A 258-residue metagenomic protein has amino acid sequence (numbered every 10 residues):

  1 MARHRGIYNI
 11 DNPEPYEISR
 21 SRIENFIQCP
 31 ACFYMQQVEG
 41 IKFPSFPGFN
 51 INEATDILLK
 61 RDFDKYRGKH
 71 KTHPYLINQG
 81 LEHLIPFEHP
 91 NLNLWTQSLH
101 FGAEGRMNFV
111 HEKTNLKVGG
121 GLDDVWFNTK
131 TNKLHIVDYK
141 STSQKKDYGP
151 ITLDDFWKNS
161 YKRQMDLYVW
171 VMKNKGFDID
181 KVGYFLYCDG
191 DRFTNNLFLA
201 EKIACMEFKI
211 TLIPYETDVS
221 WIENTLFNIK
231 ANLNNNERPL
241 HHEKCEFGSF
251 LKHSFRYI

Functional and structural regions predicted by a protein language model:
M1, D11, I18, V171-I258: Metal-dependent nuclease catalytic regions and adjoining charged, substrate-binding loops involved in nucleic-acid end
M1-K130: Metal-dependent nuclease catalytic cores that hydrolyze phosphodiester bonds in DNA/RNA, characterized by
N25, Y34, W126, H135-Y139 (+1 more regions): A structural signal for short, well-ordered beta-strand segments and their strand-loop junctions that often border
C29, V118-T152, L167-Y168: Conserved catalytic cores of phosphodiester-cleaving nucleases, focusing on short active-site segments
Y34-M35, K42-P44, S143-D147, D191-N195 (+1 more regions): Short catalytic/ligand-binding loop motif for oxyanion handling, primarily in non-cytosolic enzymes, centered on
G48-F49, K145-S160, F208-Y215: Short histidine-centered catalytic/ligand-binding loop motif
T55, L59, Y161-Q164, D218: Hydrophobic (often cysteine-bearing) scaffold residues that line and stabilize catalytic clefts of nucleotide/cofactor
Y161-K173: An active-site-proximal "capping" alpha-helix that borders the catalytic cofactor pocket
